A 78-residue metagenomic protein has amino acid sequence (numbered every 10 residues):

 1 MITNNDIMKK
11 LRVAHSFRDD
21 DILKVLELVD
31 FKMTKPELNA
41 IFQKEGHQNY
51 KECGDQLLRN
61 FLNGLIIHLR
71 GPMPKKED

Functional and structural regions predicted by a protein language model:
M1-K9, R18-V25, F31-L57, D78: A cross-kingdom feature marking solvent-exposed beta-strand/loop segments within repeated, beta-rich binding/scaffold
R12-V13: Short amphipathic helical patch at the helix-1/turn junction of helix-turn-helix
D55-H68: DNA major-groove recognition helix of helix-turn-helix/homeodomain DNA-binding modules
L65-D78: Intrinsic disorder/low-complexity detector
